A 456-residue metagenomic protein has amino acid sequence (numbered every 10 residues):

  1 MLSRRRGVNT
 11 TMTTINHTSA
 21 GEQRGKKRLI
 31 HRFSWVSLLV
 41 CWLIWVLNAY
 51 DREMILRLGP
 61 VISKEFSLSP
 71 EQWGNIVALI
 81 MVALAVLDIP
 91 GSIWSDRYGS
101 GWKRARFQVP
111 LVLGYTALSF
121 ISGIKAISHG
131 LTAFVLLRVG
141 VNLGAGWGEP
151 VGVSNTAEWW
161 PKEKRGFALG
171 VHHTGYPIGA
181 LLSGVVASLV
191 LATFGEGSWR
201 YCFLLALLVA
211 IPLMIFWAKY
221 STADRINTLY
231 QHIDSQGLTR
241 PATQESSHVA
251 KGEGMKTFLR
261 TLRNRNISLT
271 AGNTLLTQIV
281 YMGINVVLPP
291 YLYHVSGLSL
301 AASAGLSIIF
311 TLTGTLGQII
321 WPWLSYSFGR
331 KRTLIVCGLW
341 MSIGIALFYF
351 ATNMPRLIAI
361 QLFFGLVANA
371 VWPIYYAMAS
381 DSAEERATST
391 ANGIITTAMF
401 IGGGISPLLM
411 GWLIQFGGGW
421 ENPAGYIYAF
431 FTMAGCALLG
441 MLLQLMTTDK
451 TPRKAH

Functional and structural regions predicted by a protein language model:
I55-L56, N264-Q318, S406-P407: Extracytoplasmic gate region of multi-pass secondary transporters
A78-I93, I308-I320: Central cavity-lining transmembrane alpha-helices of secondary-active solute carriers, predominantly the Major
L113-S128, L339-T352: C-terminal ends and interior cores of transmembrane alpha-helices in multi-pass membrane transporters/permeases
L137-T174: Cytoplasmic helix-loop-helix junction between adjacent transmembrane helices in 12-TM secondary transporters
G166-V185, A398-P407: Glycine-rich segments within core transmembrane alpha-helices of 12-TM secondary carriers
H172-R225: Helix-loop-helix hairpin linking two adjacent transmembrane segments in secondary transporters
L207-G237, G440-T448: C-terminal membrane-cytosol helix-exit motif in multi-pass small-molecule transporters
K331-M378: C-terminal transmembrane helical hairpin of 12-TM major facilitator-type secondary transporters
